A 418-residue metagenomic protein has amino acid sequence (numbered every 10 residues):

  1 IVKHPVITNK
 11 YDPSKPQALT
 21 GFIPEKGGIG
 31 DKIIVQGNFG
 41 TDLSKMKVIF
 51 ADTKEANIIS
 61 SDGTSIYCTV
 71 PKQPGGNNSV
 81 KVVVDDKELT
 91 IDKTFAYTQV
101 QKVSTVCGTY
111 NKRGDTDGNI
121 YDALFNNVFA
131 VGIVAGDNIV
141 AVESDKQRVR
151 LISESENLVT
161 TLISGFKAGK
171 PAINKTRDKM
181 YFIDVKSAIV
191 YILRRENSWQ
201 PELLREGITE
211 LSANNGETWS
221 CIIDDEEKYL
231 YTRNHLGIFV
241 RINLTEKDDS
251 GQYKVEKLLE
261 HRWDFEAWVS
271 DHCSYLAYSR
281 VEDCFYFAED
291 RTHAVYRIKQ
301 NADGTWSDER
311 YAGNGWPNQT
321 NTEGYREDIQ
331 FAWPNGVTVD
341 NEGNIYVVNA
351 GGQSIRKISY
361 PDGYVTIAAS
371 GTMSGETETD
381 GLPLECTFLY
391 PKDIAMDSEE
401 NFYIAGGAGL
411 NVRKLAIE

Functional and structural regions predicted by a protein language model:
I1-K45, K87-Q99, V103-S104: Beta-strand/beta-sandwich contexts
G28-I33, I66-K81, K93-I133, D137-A141 (+2 more regions): An edge-strand/N-cap motif at the start of beta-rich repeat modules
V35-G37, Q99-F129, E156-G169, N197-W219 (+3 more regions): Gly/Pro-rich loop segments of beta-rich domains
I133-G136, I173-R177, I223-E226, Y278-E282 (+2 more regions): Residue-level detector of Asp-centered blade-edge/turn motifs that repeat once per structural unit in beta-propeller
G136, E143-D145, I183-V185, R233-L236 (+4 more regions): Short loop/turn segments immediately following the C-termini of beta-strands
N138-A141, K179-F182, Y229-T232, C284-F287 (+2 more regions): Conserved beta-propeller blade signature
Q147-L151, A188-I192, G237-R241, H293-R297 (+2 more regions): A short loop-to-beta-strand structural motif that recurs across blades of beta-propeller domains
L389-E418: Blade-level signature of beta-propeller repeat domains, shared across WD40, Kelch, NHL, RCC1 and BNR/Asp-box propellers
